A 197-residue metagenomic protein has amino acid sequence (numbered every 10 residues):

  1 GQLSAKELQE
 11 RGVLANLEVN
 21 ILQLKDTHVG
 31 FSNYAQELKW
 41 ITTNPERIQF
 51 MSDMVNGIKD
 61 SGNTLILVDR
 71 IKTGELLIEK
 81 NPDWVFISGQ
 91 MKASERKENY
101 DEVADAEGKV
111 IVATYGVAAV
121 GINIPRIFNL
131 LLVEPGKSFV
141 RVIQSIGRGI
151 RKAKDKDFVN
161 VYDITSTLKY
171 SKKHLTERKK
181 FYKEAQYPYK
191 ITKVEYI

Functional and structural regions predicted by a protein language model:
G1-E18, Y182: Post-DEXD/H (motif II) to motif III coupling segment of the RecA-like Helicase ATP-binding lobe
L3, L22, I87: Hydrophobic residues at beta-strand termini and immediately following loops that shape nucleotide-binding pockets
L14-E18, P125-N129, K154-N160, A185-Y187: Short glycine-/polar-rich loops that comprise or flank the Walker A/P-loop and associated switch/sensor motifs
H28-K80: Conserved interdomain hinge at the start of the Helicase C-terminal
E37, I41, Y162-I197: Non-catalytic, charged low-complexity extensions flanking SF2 helicase motor domains
D60-G62, G108, I127: Short, high-confidence coil segments that cap the C-terminus of an alpha-helix and link into the following beta-strand
L65, E75-L76, W84-A119: Conserved helicase ATPase core of P-loop NTP-dependent helicases/translocases
K137-V161, R178-K179: Conserved SF2 helicase motif VI
